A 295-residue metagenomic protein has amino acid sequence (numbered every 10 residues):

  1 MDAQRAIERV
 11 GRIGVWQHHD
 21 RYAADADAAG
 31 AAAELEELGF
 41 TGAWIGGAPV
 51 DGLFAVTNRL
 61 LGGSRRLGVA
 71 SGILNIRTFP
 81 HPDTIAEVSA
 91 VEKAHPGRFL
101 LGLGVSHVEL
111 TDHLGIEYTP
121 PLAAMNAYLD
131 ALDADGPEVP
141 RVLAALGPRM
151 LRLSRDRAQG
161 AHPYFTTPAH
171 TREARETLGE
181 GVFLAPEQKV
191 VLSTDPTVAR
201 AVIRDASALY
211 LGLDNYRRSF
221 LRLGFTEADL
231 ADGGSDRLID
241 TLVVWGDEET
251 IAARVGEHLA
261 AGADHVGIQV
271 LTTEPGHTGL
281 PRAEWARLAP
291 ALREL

Functional and structural regions predicted by a protein language model:
M1-L295: Active-site-adjacent structural elements that line small-molecule/cofactor binding pockets in enzymes
